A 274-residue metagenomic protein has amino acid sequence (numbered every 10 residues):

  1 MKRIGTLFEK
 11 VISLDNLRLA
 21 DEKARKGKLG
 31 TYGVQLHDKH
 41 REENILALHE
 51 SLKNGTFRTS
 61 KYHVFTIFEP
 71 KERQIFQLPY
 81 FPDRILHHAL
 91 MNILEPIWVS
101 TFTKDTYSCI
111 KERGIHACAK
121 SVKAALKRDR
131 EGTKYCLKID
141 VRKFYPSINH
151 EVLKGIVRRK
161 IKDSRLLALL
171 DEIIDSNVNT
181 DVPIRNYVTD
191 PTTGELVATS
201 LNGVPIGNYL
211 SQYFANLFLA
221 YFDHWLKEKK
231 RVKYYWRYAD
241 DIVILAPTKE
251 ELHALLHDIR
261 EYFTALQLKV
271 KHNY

Functional and structural regions predicted by a protein language model:
M1, E22-L29, F68-E69, W98-F102 (+4 more regions): Short acidic (Asp/Glu) and glycine-rich catalytic loops that position anionic groups and cofactors
M1-L46: Non-catalytic, polymerase-adjacent accessory regions of viral genome-replication enzymes
R3-L7, L94-N149: Active-site-proximal segment of RNA-dependent polymerases
G27-L36, S60-I85, T101-R113, N177-N216: Short, conserved non-catalytic motifs in the polymerase core
D38-K61: Amphipathic alpha-helical blocks
S51, P70, A125-A239, V243-Y262 (+1 more regions): Conserved polymerase palm-domain catalytic core
R58, I97-S100, I161-A168: Cytochrome P450 catalytic domain signature, combining two hallmark sequence patches
L90: Nucleotide/phosphate-binding loop and acidic/charged catalytic motifs in nucleotide-binding or -utilizing enzymes
